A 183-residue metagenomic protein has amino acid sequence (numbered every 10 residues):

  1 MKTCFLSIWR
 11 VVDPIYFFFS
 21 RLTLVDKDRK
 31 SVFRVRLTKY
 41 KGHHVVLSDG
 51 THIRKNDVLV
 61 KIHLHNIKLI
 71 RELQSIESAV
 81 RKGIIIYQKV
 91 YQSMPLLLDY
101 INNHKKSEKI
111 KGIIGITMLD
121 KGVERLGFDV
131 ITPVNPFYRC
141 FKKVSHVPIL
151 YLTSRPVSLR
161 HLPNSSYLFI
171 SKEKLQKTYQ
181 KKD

Functional and structural regions predicted by a protein language model:
M1-I85, D99-K109, M118, L126-D183: Non-catalytic substrate-recognition and accessory regions of acyl/acetyltransferase enzymes
I85, K89-L96: Conserved acetyl-CoA pyrophosphate-binding loop and the N-cap/start of the following alpha-helix in GNAT-like
I113-I114: Metalloprotease/metallohydrolase-associated module, dominated by Zn2+-dependent proteases
V123: Conserved active-site tyrosine of GNAT-family acetyltransferases
